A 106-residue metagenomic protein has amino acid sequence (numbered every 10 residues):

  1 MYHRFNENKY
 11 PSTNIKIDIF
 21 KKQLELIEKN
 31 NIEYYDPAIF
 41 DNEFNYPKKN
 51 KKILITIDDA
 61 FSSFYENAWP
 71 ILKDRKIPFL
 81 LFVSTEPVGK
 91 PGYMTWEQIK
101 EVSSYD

Functional and structural regions predicted by a protein language model:
M1-E7: "…centered on the first transmembrane helix and the immediately adjacent amphipathic helix/loop
N8-I15, I19, L26, E33-D106: Active-site beta->alpha N-cap acidic-glycine motif
